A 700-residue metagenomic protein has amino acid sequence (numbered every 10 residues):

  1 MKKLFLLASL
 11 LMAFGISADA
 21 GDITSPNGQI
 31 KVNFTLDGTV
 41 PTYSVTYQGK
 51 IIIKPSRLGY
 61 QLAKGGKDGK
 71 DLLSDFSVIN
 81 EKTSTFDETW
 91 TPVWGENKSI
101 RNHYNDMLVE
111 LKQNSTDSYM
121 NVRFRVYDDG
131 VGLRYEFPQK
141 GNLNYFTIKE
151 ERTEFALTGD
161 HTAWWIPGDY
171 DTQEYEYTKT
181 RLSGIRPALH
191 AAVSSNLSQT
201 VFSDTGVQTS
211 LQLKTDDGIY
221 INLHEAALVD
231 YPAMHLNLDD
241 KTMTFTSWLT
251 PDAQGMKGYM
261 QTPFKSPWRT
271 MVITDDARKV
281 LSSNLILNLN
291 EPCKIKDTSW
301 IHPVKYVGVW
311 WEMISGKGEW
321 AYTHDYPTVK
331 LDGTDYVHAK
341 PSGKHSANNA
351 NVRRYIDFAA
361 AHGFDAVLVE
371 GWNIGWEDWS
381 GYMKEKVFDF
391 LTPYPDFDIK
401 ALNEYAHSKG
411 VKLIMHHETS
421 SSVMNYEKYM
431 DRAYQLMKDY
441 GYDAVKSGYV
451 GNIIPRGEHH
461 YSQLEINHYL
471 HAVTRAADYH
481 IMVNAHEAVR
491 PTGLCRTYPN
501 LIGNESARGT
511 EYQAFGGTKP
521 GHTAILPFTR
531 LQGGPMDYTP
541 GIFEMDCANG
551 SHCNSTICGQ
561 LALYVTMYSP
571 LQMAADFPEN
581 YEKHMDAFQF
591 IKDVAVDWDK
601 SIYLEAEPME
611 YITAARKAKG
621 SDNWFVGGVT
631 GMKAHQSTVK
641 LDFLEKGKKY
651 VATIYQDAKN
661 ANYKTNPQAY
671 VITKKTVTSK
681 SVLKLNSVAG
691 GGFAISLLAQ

Functional and structural regions predicted by a protein language model:
M1-D22: Bacterial Sec-dependent N-terminal signal peptides
D22-K296: N-terminal accessory beta-strand-rich subdomains and adjacent acidic, glycine-rich linkers that precede catalytic cores
Q261-R354, H362, A366: An acidic-aromatic substrate-binding cleft motif
N351-W372, D439-D443: Catalytic domains of carbohydrate-active enzymes, especially glycoside hydrolases
E370-T556: Aromatic- and carboxylate-enriched substrate-binding clefts and catalytic-loop regions of carbohydrate-active enzymes
C558-E605: Catalytic cores of secreted or luminal carbohydrate-active enzymes
P608-V651, F693-A694: Carbohydrate-binding surface patches
K674-Q700: C-terminal beta-strand-rich structural cap/linker in extracellular carbohydrate-active enzymes
